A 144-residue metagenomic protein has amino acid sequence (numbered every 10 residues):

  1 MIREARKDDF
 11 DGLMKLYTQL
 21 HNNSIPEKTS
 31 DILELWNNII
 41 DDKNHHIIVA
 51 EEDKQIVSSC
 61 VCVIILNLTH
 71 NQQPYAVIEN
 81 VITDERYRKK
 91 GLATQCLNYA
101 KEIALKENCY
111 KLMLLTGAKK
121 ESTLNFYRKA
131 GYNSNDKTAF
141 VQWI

Functional and structural regions predicted by a protein language model:
M1-L13: A short beta-loop-alpha structural element at the N-terminal edge of CoA-dependent acyl/N-acetyltransferase catalytic
M14-N38: Conserved GNAT-fold acetyl-CoA-binding loop/helix
N37-V49, V77: A short helix-loop-beta-strand connector motif used in the catalytic cores of GNAT acetyltransferases and, in some
V49, Q55-I64, I82: Conserved beta-strand in the GNAT
N67-I78, R88, D136: A conserved beta-turn-beta hairpin within the catalytic core of GNAT-like acetyltransferases that forms part
T83, K89-E102, K129: Conserved acetyl-CoA-binding loop-helix of GNAT-fold acetyltransferases
T94, K106, A118-D136, V141-Q142: Conserved active-site alpha-helix within GNAT-family acetyltransferase domains
L97, A104-T116: Conserved GNAT acetyl-CoA-binding A-motif
